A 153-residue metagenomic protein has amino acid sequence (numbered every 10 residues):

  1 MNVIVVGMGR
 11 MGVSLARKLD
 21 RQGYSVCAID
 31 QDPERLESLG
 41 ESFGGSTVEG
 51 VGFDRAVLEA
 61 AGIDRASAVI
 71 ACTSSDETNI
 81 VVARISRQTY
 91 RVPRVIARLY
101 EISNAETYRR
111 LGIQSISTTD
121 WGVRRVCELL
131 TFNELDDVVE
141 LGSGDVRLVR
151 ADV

Functional and structural regions predicted by a protein language model:
M1-V153: Cytosolic regulatory regions of ion transport systems
